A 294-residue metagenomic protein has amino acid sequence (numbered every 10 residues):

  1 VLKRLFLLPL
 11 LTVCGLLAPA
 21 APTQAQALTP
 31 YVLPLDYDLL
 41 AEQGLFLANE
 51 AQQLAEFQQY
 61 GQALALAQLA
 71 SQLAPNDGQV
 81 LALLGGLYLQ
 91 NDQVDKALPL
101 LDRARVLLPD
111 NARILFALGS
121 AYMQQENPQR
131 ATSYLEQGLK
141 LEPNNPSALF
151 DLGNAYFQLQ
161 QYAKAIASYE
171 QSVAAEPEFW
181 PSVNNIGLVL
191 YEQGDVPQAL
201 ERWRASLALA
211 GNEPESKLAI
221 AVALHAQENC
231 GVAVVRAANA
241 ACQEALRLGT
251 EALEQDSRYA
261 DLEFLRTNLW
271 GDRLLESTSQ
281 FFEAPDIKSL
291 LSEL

Functional and structural regions predicted by a protein language model:
L2-A74, G78-Q79, F282, D286-L294: N-terminal leader/linker segments that initiate helical-solenoid repeat arrays
Q26-L35, C230-A240, E244, L248-L294: Terminal, low-structured helical/coil segments at or just beyond the last alpha-helical repeat
Y37, G44, G78-Q79, A112-R113 (+4 more regions): Helix-start (N-cap) detector for alpha-helical repeat units in TPR-like alpha-solenoids, especially tetratricopeptide
E56-F57, Q90-N91, Q124-Q125, L141 (+3 more regions): Register position in tetratricopeptide repeats
L73, L107-L108, L141, A175 (+2 more regions): Structural marker of alpha-solenoid helical repeat scaffolds
